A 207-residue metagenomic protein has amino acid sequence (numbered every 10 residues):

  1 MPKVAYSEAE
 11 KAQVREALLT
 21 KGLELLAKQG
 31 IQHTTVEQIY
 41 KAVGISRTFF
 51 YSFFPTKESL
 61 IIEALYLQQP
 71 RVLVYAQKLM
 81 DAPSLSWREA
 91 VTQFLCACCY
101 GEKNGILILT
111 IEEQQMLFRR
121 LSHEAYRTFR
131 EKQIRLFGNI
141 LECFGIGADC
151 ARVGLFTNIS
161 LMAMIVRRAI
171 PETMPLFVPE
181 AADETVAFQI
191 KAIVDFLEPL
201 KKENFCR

Functional and structural regions predicted by a protein language model:
M1, R135-I146, M162-R207: C-terminal peripheral helix-coil segments that are non-catalytic and often amphipathic
M1-Q29, Q38: Basic, helix-initiating cap at the start of DNA-binding domains
A12-T20, Q32-H33, F53-Q77, T92: An amphipathic alpha-helix adjacent to DNA-recognition modules
V14, K57, A64, Q68 (+8 more regions): Hydrophobic/aromatic residues within well-ordered alpha-helical segments
L25-S59, E63: Helix-turn-helix
E63, Q77-N104, T157: Hydrophobic alpha-helical connector segments
P70-Q77, R119-G147, A151-L155, E180 (+2 more regions): Amphipathic alpha-helical packing segments from all-alpha helical-bundle domains
E89, C99-E124, G138, R167-L176: Amphipathic alpha-helical segments used for helix-helix packing
